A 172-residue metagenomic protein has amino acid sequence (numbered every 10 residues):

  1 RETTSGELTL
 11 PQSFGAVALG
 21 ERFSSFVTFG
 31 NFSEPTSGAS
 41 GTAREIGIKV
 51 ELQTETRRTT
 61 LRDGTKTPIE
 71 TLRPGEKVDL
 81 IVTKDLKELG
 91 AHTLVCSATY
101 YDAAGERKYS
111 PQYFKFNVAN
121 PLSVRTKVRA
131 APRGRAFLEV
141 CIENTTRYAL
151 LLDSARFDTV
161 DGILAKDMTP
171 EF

Functional and structural regions predicted by a protein language model:
R1-S24, F29-G30, T36-F172: Beta-rich interaction modules in large eukaryotic scaffold/regulatory proteins
